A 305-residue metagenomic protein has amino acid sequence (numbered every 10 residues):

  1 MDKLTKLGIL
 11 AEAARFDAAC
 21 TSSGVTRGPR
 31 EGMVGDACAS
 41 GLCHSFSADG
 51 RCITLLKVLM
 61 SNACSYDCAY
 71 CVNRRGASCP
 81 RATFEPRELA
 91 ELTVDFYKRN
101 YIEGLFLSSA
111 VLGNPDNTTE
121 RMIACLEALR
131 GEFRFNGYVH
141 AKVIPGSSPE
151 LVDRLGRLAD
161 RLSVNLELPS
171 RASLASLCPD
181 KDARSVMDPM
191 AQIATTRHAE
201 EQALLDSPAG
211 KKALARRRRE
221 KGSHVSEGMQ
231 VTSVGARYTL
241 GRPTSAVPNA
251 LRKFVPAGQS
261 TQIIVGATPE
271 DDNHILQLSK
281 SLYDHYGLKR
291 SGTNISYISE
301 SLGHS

Functional and structural regions predicted by a protein language model:
M1-A63: Flexible, acidic/Gly-rich N-terminal and inter-domain linker regions that tether and position cofactor-handling modules
L55, C68, L107, V164 (+1 more regions): Conserved, mostly hydrophobic/aromatic
L56-L59, R87-K98: Short, charged beta->alpha transition segments
V58-R87: Canonical Radical SAM [4Fe-4S] cluster-binding loop centered on the CxxxCxxC motif and its immediate flanking residues
S65-D67, T83, D95-F106: Short, flexible active-site-proximal loops enriched in glycine and acidic residues
C71, G104-L107, L162-V164, S291: Hydrophobic residues within beta-strands of alpha/beta enzymes
N73-C79, L105-P115, V139, L174: Short acidic, glycine/Ser/Thr-rich loop/turn "cap" segments at secondary-structure junctions
A90, G113-H304: Conserved AdoMet/S-adenosylmethionine-binding subsite of the radical SAM
